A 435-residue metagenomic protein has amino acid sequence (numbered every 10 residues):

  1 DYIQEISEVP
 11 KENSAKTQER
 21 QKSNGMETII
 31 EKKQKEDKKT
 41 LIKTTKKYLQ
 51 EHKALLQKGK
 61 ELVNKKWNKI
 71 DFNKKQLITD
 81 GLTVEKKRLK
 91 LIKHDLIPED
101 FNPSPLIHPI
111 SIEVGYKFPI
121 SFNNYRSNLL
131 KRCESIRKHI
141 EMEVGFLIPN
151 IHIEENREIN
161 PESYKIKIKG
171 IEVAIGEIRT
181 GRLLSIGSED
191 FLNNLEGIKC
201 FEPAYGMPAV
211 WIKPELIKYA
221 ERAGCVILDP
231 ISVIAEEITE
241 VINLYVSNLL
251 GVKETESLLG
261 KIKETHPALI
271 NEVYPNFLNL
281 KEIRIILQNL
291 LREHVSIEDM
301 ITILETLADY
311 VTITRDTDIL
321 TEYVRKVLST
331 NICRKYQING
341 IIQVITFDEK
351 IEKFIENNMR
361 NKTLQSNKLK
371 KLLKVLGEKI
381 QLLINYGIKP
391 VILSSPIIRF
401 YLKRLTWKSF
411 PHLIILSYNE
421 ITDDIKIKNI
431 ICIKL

Functional and structural regions predicted by a protein language model:
D1-L435: Membrane-embedded alpha-helical signal segments
